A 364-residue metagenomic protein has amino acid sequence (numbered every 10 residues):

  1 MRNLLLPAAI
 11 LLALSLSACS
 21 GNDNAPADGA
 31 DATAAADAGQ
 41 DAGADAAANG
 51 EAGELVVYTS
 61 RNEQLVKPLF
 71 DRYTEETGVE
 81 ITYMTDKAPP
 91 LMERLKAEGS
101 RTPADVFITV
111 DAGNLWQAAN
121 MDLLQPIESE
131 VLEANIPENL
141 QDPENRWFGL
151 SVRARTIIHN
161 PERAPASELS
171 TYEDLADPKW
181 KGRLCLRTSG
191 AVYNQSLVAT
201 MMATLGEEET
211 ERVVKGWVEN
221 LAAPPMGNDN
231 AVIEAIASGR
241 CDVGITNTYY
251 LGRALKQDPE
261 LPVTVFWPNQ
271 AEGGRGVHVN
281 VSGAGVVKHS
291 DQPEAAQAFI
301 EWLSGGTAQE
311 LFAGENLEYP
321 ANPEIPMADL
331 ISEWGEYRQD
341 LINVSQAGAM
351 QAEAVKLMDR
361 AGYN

Functional and structural regions predicted by a protein language model:
S15-A18: C-terminal motif of bacterial Sec signal peptides marking the signal peptidase cleavage site
S20-N49: Short, low-complexity, disordered segments immediately C-terminal to signal peptides in bacterial exported proteins
A48-E51, V56-I81, I157: Short, polar/charged alpha-helical segment
V56, S60-K67, D86-P90, T102-R240 (+1 more regions): Extracytoplasmic ligand-binding site segments that recognize negatively charged/polar headgroups
T156-R163, V279-Q292, L311: A bilobed periplasmic-binding-protein/Venus flytrap-type ligand-binding module shared by bacterial periplasmic
G182-G190, W302-P326: Periplasmic-binding protein-like
E208-T210, E318-N364: An extracytoplasmic/periplasmic, membrane-proximal ligand-sensing/linker region
M226-H289, P323-P326: Extracytoplasmic/periplasmic substrate-binding proteins
